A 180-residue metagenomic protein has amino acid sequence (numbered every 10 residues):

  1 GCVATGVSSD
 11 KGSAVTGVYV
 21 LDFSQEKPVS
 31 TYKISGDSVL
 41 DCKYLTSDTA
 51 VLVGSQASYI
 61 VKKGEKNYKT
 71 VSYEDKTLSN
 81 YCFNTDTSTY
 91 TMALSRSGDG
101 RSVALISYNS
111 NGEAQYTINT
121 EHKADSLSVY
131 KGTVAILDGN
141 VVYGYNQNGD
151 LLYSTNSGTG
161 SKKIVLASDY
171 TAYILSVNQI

Functional and structural regions predicted by a protein language model:
G1, I34-D48, Y73-T87, N119-G132 (+1 more regions): Repeated scaffold domains used in trafficking and secretory/extracellular systems, primarily beta-propellers
G1-G12, K43-G54, S58-I60, T85-D99 (+3 more regions): Short beta-strand elements that form the blades of beta-propeller/WD-repeat-like and other beta-sheet-rich scaffold
G1-L40: Long, acidic/polar, low-complexity amphipathic helices and coiled-coil-like
G17-Y19, A104-I106, V141, Q179: A short loop-to-beta-strand structural motif that recurs across blades of beta-propeller domains
Y19-F23, I60-G64, I106-Y108, Y145-N146: Hydrophobic/aromatic beta-strand positions that recur at structurally equivalent sites within the blades
D22, S79-T91, S107: Charged, gly/pro-rich, cysteine-poor intrinsically disordered low-complexity regions
K27-K33, K66-E74, G112-I118, D150-T155: A short beta-strand motif characteristic of beta-propeller blades
K62-V71, R101-A104: Transition segment at domain starts
